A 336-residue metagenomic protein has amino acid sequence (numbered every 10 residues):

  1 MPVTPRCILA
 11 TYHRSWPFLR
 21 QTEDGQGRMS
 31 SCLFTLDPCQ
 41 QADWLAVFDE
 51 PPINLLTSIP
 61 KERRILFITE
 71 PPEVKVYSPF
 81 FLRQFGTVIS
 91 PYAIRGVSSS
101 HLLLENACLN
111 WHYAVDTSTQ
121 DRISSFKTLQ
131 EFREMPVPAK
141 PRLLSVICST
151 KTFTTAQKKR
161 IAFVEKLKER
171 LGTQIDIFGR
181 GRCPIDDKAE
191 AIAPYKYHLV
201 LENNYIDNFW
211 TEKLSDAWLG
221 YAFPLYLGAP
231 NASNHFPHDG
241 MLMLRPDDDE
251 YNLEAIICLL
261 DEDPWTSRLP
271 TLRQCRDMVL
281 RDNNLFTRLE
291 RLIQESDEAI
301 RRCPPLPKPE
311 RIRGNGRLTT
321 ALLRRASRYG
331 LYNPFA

Functional and structural regions predicted by a protein language model:
P2-I68, P79-I177, K188-V200, N204-A336: Pol beta-like nucleotidyltransferase catalytic core
G179-G181: Short loop/edge segments at beta-strand edges and connector loops that shape dinucleotide/nucleotide cofactor-binding
